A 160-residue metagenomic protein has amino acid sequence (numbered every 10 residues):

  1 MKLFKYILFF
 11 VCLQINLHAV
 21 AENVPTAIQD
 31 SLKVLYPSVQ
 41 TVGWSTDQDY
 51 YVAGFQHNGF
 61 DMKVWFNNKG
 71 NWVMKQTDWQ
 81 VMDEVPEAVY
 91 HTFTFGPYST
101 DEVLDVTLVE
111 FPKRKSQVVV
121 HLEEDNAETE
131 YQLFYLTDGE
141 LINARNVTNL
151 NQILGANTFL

Functional and structural regions predicted by a protein language model:
M1-V24, L32: Bacterial Sec-dependent N-terminal signal peptides
A21-L160: Interaction-mediating elements
